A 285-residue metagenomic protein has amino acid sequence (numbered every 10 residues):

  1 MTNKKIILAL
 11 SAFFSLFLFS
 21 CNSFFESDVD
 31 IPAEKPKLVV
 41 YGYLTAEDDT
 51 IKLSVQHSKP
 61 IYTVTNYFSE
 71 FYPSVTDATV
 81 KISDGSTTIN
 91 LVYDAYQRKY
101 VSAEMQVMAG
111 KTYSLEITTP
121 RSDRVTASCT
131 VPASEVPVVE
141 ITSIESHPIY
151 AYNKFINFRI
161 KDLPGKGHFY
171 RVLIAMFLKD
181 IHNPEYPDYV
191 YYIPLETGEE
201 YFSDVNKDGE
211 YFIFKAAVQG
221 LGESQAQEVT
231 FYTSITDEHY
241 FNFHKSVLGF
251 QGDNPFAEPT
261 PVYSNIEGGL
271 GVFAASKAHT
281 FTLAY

Functional and structural regions predicted by a protein language model:
M1-L10: Bacterial N-terminal signal peptides that target proteins for export
F13-F14: Repetitive helical segments and hydrophobic/amphipathic motifs
F17-S20: C-terminal motif of bacterial Sec signal peptides marking the signal peptidase cleavage site
N22-Y285: A sequence/structural signal for flexible, mid-protein segments enriched in small/helix-disrupting residues
